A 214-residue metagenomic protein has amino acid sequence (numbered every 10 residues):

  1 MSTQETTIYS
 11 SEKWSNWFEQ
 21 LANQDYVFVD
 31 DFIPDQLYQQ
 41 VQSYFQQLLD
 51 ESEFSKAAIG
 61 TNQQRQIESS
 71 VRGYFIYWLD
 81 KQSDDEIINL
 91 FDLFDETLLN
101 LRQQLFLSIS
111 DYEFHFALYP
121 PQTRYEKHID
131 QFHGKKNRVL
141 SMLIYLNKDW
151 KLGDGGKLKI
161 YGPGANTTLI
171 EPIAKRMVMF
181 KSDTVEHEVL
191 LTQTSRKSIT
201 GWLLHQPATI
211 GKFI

Functional and structural regions predicted by a protein language model:
S2-L101: Non-heme Fe(II)/2-oxoglutarate
Y26, D111-E113, Q122, V139-S141 (+1 more regions): Extracellular structured ligand-interaction cores
Q104-S108, Q131-K136: Short, conserved, surface-exposed binding loops centered on an aromatic residue
L107-H115, D154: A short coil-to-beta-strand element that immediately follows conserved catalytic motifs
F116-K135: Conserved short histidine dyad/triad with adjacent acidic residue
L118, I144-L146: Short, structured patches in soluble enzyme cores that scaffold and shape functional sites
H133, R138, N147-I214: Catalytic core of Fe(II)/2-oxoglutarate
